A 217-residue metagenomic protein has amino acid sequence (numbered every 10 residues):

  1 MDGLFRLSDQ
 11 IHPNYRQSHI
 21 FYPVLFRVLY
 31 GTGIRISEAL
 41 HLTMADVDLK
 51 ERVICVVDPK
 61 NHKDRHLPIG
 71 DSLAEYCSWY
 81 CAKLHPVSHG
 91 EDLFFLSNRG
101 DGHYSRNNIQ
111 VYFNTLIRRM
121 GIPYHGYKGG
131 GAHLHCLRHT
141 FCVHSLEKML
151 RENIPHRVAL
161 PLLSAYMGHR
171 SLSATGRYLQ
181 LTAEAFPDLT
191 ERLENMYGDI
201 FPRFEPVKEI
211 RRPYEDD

Functional and structural regions predicted by a protein language model:
M1-D217: Conserved catalytic core of the tyrosine transesterase superfamily
